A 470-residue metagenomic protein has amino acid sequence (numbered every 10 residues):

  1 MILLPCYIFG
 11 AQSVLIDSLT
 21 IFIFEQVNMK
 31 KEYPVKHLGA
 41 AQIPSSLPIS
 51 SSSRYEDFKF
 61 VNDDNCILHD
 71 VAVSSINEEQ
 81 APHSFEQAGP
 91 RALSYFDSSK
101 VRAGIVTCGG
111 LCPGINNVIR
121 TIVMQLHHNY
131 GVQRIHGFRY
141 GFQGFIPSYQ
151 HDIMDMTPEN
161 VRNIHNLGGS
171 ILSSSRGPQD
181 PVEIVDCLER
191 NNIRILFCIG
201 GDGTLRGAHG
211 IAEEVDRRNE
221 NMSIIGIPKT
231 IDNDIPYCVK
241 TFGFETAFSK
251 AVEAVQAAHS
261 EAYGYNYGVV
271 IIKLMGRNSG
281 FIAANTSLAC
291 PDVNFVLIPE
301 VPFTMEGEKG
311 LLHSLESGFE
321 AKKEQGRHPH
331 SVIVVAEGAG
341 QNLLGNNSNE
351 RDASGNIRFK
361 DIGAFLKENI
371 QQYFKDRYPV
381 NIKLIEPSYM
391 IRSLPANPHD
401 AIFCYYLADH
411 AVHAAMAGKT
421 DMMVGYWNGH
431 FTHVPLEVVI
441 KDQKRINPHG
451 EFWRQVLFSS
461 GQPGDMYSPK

Functional and structural regions predicted by a protein language model:
V27-Y55, S348-K470: C-terminal non-catalytic interaction/assembly regions of soluble proteins
M29-S45, F96-I146: N-terminal phosphate-binding or glycine-rich loops at protein starts, especially the Walker A/P-loop of NTPases
D63-F96, G144-R194, I231, F242-S249 (+1 more regions): Glycine-rich oxoanion-binding loops at beta->alpha junctions
R102-C112, S170-S173, R194-G200, G226 (+2 more regions): Short glycine-rich or small-residue beta-strand-to-loop segments that form or flank ligand, phosphate, metal/Fe-S
C112-I122, F145-I146, D180-I184, D202-G210 (+3 more regions): Short glycine/serine/threonine-rich phosphate/pyrophosphate-binding segments that cradle anionic phosphate groups
M124-H151, H209, V215-A258: Glycine/threonine-rich beta-strand-loop-alpha-helix active-site module that forms ligand/phosphate-binding
C187, C198-G200, R206-N221, T241-V380: Accessory alpha-helical/coil subdomains and C-terminal extensions that flank or cap enzyme catalytic cores
